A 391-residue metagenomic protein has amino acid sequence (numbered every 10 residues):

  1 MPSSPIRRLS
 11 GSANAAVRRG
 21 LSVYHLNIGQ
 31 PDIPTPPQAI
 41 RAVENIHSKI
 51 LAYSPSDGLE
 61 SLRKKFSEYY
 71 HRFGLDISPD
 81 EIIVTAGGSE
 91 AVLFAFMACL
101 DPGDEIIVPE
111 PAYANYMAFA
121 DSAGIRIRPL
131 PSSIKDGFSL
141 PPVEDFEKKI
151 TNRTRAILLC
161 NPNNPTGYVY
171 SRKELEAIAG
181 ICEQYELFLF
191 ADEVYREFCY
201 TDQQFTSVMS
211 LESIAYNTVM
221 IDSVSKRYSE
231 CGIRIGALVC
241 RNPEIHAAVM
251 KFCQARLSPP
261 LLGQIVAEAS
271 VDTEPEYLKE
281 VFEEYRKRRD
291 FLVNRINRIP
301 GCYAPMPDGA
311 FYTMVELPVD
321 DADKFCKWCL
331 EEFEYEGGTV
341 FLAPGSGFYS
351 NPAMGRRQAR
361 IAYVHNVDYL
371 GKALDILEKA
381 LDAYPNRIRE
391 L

Functional and structural regions predicted by a protein language model:
P2, L9, A16-Y24, G29-I46 (+1 more regions): PLP-dependent class I/II
N14, S67, H71, F96-M97: Generic structural signal for well-ordered alpha-helical scaffold segments
K49: Basic nucleic-acid-binding alpha-helical/helix-turn surface characteristic of O6-alkylguanine DNA
Y53-A86: Conserved N-terminal alpha-helix of the aminotransferase class I/II PLP-enzyme fold
